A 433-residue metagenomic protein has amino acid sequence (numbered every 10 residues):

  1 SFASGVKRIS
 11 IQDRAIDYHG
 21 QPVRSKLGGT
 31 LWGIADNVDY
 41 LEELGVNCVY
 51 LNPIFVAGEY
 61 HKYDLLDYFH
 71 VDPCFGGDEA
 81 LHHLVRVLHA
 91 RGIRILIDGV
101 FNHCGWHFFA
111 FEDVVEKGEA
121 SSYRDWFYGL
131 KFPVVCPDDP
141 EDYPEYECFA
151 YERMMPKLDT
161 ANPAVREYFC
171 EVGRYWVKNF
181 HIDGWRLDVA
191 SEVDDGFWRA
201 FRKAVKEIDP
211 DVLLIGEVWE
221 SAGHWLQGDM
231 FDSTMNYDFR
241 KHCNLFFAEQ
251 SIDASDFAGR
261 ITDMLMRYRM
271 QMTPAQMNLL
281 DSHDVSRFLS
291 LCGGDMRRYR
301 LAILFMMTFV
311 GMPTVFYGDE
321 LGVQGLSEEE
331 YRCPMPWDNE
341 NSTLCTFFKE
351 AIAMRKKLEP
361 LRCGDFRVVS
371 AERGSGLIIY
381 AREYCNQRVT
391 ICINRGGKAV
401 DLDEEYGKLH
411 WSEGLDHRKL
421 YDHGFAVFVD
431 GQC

Functional and structural regions predicted by a protein language model:
S1-R94, F109-D113, D422-H423: N-terminal structural segment of carbohydrate-active enzymes
A3, I9, Q227-D238, P274-D281 (+2 more regions): Aromatic/acidic polysaccharide-binding cleft in carbohydrate-active enzymes
A3-R14, Y60-D72, F101-E141, G228-D238 (+2 more regions): Aromatic- and acidic-residue-enriched segments that line the glycan-binding/catalytic groove of carbohydrate-active
I16-W32, D64-D78, E152-R166, D183-E192 (+3 more regions): The substrate-binding groove and active-site-proximal loops of carbohydrate-active enzymes, especially glycoside
L41, L51, Y68, L88 (+9 more regions): Conserved, mostly hydrophobic/aromatic
V85-R91, H103, F108, E112-V115 (+5 more regions): Active-site-proximal helices and loops of the catalytic beta/alpha 8
F316, V323-S327, Y331-V389, R395-G396: Glycan-recognition and catalytic regions of carbohydrate-active enzymes
D416-C433: C-terminal beta-strand-rich structural cap/linker in extracellular carbohydrate-active enzymes
